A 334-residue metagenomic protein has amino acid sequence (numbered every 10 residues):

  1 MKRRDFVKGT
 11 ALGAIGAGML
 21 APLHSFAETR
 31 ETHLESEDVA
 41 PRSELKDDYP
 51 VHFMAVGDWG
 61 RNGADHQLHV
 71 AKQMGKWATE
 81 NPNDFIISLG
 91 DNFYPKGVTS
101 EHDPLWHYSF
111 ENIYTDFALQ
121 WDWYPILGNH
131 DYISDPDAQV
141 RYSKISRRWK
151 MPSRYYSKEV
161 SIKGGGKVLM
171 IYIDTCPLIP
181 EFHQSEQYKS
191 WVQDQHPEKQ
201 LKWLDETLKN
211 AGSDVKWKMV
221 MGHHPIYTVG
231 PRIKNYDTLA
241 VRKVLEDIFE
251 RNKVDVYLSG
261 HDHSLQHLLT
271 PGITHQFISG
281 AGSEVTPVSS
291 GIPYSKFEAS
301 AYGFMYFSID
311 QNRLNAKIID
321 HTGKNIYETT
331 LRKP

Functional and structural regions predicted by a protein language model:
D5-A27: N-terminal export signals
E28-P104, E198-K199, V229: N-terminal active-site segment of His-dependent metallophosphoesterases
L34, P41, L45, G75 (+4 more regions): Extended active-site neighborhood of metal-dependent phosphoesterases/phosphodiesterases
F53-A55, I87, M170-Y172, M219-M221 (+1 more regions): Structural motif
I86-N92, M221-H224, E250, V254 (+1 more regions): Conserved beta-strand->loop/alpha-helix structural units within folded catalytic cores of enzymes with alpha/beta
A316-I318: Short hydrophobic/aromatic-rich beta-strand segments that constitute the beta-sheet cores of beta-sandwich/beta-barrel
G323-N325: Residue-level signal for glycine
